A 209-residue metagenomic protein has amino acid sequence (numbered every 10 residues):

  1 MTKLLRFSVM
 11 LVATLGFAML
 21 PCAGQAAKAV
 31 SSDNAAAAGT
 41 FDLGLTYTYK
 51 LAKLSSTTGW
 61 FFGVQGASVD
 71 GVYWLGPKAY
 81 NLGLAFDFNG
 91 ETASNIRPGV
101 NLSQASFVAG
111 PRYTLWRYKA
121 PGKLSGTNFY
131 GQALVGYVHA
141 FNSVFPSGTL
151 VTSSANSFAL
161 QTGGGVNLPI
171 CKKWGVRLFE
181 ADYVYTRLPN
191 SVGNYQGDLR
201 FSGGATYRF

Functional and structural regions predicted by a protein language model:
M1-A37: Cleavable N-terminal export/targeting peptides
C22-L75, V135, Y183, S202-F209: Short glycine/proline- and aromatic-enriched beta-strand/turn motifs that initiate or cap beta-hairpins
A36-T40, P77-N81, L124-N128, P169-V176: Strand-connecting loop/turn motifs
G39-F41, W60-A67, N101-F107, T127 (+2 more regions): Residues that define the transmembrane beta-barrel architecture of outer-membrane proteins
L43-Y49, L84-G90, A109, G131-Y137 (+2 more regions): Transmembrane beta-barrel strands of outer-membrane/channel proteins
L54-W60, S94-N101, F141-L150, L188-Q196: Outer-membrane beta-barrel translocator domains and adjoining extracellular loop/strand segments of Gram-negative
D70-S147, S157, G204-R208: Gram-negative (and chloroplast) outer-membrane scaffold detector with strong preference for beta-barrel transmembrane
C171-F209: Predominantly the C-terminal beta-signal and adjacent terminal strand-loop region of outer-membrane beta-barrel
